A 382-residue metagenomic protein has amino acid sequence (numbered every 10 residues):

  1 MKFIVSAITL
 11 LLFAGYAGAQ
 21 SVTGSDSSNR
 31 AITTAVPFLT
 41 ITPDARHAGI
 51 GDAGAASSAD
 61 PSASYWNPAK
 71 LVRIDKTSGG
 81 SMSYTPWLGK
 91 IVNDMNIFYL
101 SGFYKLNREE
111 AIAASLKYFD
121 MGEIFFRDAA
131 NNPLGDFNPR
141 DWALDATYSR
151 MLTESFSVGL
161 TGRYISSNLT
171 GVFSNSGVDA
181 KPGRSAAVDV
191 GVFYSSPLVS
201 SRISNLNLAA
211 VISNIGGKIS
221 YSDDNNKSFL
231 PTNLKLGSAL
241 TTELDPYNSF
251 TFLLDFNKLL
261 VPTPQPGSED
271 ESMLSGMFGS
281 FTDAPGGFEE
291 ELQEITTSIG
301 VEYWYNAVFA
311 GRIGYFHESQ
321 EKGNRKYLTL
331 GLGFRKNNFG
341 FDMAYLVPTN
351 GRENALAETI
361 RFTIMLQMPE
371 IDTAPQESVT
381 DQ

Functional and structural regions predicted by a protein language model:
K2-L10: Sec-dependent signal peptide recognition, specifically the positively charged N-region followed immediately by
Q20-Q382: Subset of outer-membrane beta-barrel
